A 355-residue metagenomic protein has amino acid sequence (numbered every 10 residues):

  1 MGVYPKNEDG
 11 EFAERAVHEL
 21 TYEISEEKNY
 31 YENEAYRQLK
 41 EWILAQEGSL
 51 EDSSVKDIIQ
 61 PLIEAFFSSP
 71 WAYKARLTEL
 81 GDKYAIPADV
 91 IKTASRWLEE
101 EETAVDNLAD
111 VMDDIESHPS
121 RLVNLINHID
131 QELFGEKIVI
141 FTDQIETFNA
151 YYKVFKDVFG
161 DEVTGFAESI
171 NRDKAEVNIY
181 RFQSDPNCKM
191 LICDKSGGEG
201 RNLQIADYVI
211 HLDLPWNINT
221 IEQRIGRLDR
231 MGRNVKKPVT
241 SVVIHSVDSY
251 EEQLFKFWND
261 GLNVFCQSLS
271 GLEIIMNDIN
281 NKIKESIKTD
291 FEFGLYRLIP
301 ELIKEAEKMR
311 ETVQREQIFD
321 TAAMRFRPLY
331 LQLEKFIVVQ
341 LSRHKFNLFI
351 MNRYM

Functional and structural regions predicted by a protein language model:
M1-Y4, L39-W42, Q46, A65 (+8 more regions): Phosphate/oxyanion-binding loops and surfaces in catalytic or ligand/nucleic-acid-binding neighborhoods
N7-E41, C193-M276: SF2 helicase/translocase ATPase core recognition
E11-K28, D57, P61-M190, R327-Y330 (+1 more regions): Conserved Helicase C-terminal RecA-like lobe
I43, I129, F155, L228 (+2 more regions): Hydrophobic, Leu/Ile/Phe/Ala-enriched alpha-helical segments that form helix-helix packing faces
A45-S54, I126: Short, charged/polar, low-complexity loop and linker segments that flank or interrupt alpha-helical bundles
L50-S54, I58, V139, R201 (+1 more regions): Short, surface-exposed helix-loop/turn micro-motifs enriched in polar/charged residues
V235-M355: C-terminal accessory region of SF2 helicases/translocases
